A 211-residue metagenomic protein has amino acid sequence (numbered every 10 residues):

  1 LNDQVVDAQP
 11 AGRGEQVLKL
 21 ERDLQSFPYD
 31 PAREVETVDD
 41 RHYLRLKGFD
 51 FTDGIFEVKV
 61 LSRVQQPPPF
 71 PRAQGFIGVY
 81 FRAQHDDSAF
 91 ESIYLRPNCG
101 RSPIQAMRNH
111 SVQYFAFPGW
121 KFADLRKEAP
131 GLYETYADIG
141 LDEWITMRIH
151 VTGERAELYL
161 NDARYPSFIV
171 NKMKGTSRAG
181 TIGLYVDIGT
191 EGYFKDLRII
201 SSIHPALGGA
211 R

Functional and structural regions predicted by a protein language model:
L1-P69, G209: Low-complexity, Ser/Thr/Pro/Gly-rich disordered linker/stalk regions
D3-V5, L160-A179, G183: Short, solvent-exposed beta-strand-to-loop segments that form ligand-recognition rims of beta-rich domains
E36-K121: Secretory/extracellular carbohydrate-interaction modules and structurally similar beta-sandwich "look-alikes"
V58, I149, K195-I199: Extracellular beta-strand elements of beta-rich domains used for carbohydrate recognition/degradation or cell-matrix
S88, R164-F168, L207: Surface-exposed loop/edge segments in extracytoplasmic proteins
P118-T146: Short, aromatic/His-centered strand-loop micro-motif at the edge of beta-sheets
I139-V170: Carbohydrate-binding surfaces in secreted/extracellular proteins
G175-R211: Ligand-recognition surfaces built from glycine- and aromatic
